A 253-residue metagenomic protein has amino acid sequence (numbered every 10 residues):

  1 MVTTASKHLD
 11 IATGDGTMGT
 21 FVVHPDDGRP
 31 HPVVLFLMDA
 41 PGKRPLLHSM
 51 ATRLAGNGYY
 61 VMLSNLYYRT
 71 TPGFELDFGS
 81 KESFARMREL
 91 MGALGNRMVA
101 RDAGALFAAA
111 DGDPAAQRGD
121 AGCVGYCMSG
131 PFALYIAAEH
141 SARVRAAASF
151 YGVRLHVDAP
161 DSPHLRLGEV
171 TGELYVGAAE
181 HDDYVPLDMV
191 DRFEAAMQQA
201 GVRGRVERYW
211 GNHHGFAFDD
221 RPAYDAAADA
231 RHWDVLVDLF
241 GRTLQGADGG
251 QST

Functional and structural regions predicted by a protein language model:
M1-T253: N-terminal cap/leader regions of alpha/beta-hydrolase-fold enzymes, predominantly small-molecule hydrolases
